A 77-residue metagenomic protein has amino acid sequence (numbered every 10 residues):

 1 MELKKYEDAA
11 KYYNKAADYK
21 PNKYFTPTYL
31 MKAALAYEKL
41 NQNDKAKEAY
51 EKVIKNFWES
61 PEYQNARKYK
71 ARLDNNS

Functional and structural regions predicted by a protein language model:
M1-S77: Acidic, polar-rich low-complexity tracts and alpha-helical solenoid repeat scaffolds
